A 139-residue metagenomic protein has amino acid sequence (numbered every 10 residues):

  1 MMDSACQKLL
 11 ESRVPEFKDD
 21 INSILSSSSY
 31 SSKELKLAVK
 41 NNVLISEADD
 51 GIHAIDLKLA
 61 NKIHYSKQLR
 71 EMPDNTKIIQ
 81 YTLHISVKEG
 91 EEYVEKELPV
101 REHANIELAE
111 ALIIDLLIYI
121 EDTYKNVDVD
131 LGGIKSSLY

Functional and structural regions predicted by a protein language model:
M1-N41: Anionic N-terminal interaction surfaces
S4-A5, I63-Y139: Acidic, Ser/Thr- and proline-rich intrinsically disordered linker/docking segments of eukaryotic scaffolds
L10-E11, S26, K58, R70 (+2 more regions): Compositionally biased amphipathic helical and low-complexity segments enriched in hydrophobic
F17, L35-A38, V43-I45, A54-L59 (+2 more regions): Extended low-polarity, hydrophobic cluster-rich segments
E34, I52-A54, E91-E97: Short, mixed charged/polar active-site loops that provide acid/base catalysis or chelate metal/phosphate cofactors
K36, D49, K58, E97 (+1 more regions): Intrinsically disordered, low-complexity regions of eukaryotic proteins
A38-I78: Phosphoinositide-binding peripheral membrane targeting modules
